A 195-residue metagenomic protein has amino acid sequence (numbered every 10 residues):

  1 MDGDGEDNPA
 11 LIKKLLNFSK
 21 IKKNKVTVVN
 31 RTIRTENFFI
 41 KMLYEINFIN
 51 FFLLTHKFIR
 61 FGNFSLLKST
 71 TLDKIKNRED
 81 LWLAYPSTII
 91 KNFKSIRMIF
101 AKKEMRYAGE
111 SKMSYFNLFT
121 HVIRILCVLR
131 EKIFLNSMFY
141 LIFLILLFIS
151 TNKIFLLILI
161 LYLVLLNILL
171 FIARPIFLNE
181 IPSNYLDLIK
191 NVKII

Functional and structural regions predicted by a protein language model:
M1-F38, N50, L147-L166, I172-I181 (+1 more regions): Structured catalytic core of nucleotide-sugar glycosyltransferases
D4, R78-L81, L129: Histidine kinase transmitter module recognition
P9-L83, M105-G109, M113-F116, I123: Acceptor/aglycone-binding surface of glycosyltransferases and processive sugar-polymer synthases
F51-T55, K94, E131: Non-catalytic alpha-helical coupling and interface elements of nucleotide-dependent molecular machines and regulators
I89-I96: Membrane-helix boundary elements
K91, K102-I154: Basic/Trp-rich segment in TM-proximal cytosolic loops or flexible interdomain/linker regions
I99: Hydrophobic residues at beta-strand termini and immediately following loops that shape nucleotide-binding pockets
